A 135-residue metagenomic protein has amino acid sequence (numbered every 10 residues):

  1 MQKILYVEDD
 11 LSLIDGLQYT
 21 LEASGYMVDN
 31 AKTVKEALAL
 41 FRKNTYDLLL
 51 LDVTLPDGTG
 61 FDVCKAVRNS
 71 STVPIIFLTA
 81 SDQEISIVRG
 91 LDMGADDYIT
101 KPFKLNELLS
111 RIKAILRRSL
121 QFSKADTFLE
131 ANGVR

Functional and structural regions predicted by a protein language model:
M1-L120: N-terminal/domain-start alpha-helical segments
S119-R135: CheY-like receiver
